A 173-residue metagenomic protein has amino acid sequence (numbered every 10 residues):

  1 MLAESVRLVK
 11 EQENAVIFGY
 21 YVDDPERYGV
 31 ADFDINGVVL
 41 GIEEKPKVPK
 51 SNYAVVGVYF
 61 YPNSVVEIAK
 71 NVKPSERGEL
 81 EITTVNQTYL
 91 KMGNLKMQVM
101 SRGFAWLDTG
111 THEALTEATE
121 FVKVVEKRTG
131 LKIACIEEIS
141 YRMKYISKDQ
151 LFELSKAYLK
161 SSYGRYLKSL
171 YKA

Functional and structural regions predicted by a protein language model:
M1-I35, Y61, A69-V72: Conserved beta-loop-beta/alpha segment of the NTase-like Rossmann-fold superfamily that binds/positions NTPs
R7, V38-E137, D149-Q150: Catalytic-core segments of class I nucleotidyltransferases/pyrophosphorylases that form NMP-activated intermediates
E11, Y61, K91, L159-Y163: Amphipathic alpha-helical protein-protein interaction surfaces
E13, Y21, N52-A54, K156: Short linear sequence motifs
D34, H112, S169-K172: A generic structural signal for solvent-exposed, polar alpha-helical segments
I139-R142: Charged/polar low-complexity intrinsically disordered segments, enriched in acidic residues
Y145-A173: Short, amphipathic C-terminal "tail helix"
